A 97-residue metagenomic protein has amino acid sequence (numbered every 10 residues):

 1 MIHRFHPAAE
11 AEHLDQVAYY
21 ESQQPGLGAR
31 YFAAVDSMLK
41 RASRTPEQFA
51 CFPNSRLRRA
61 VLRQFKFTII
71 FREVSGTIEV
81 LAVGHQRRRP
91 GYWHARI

Functional and structural regions predicted by a protein language model:
M1-F32: Arg/Lys-rich, positively charged N-terminal/basic patches that mediate binding to nucleic acids
R4, A29, V35-L39, V61-Q64: PIN-domain endoribonuclease scaffold, especially VapC-family toxins
V17, P46, P53, G84 (+1 more regions): Short, flexible helix/strand-to-coil boundary loops that buttress conserved ligand/catalytic motifs in alpha/beta
Y19-S22, R41-R44, E73, T77: Conserved amphipathic alpha-helical interaction elements at protein-protein interfaces in regulatory, energy-coupling
A29, L62, F67-T68, R72-I97: Enriched for short, Lys/Arg-rich terminal
S37-L62: A short, surface-exposed loop/turn module that caps and links secondary-structure elements
